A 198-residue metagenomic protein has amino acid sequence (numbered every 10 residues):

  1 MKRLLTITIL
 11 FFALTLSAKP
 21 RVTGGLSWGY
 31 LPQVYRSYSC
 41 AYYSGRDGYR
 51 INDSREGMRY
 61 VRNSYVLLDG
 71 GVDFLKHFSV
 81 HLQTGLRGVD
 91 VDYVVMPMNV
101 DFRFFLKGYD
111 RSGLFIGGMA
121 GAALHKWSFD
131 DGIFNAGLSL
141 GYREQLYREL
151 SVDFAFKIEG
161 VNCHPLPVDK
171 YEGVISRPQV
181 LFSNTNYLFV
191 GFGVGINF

Functional and structural regions predicted by a protein language model:
K2-I7: Sec-dependent signal peptide recognition, specifically the positively charged N-region followed immediately by
I9-S17: Hydrophobic h-region of N-terminal signal peptides that target proteins for export in Gram-negative bacteria
S17, D90-V91, N162-C163: A short hydrophobic/aromatic micro-motif that marks alpha-helical segments and, especially, helix-coil
A18-F74, S79-T84, F189-F198: Short glycine/proline- and aromatic-enriched beta-strand/turn motifs that initiate or cap beta-hairpins
Y35-Y42, S54-E56, L86, R143-F198: Predominantly the C-terminal beta-signal and adjacent terminal strand-loop region of outer-membrane beta-barrel
R36-G45, D92-M98, W127-F134, P165-G173: Outer-membrane beta-barrel translocator domains and adjoining extracellular loop/strand segments of Gram-negative
S39-D53, V100, D110-M119, V168-I175: A subset of solvent-exposed loop/turn segments in beta-rich extracellular surface proteins, enriched in glycine
S64-V152, G195-F198: Gram-negative (and chloroplast) outer-membrane scaffold detector with strong preference for beta-barrel transmembrane
